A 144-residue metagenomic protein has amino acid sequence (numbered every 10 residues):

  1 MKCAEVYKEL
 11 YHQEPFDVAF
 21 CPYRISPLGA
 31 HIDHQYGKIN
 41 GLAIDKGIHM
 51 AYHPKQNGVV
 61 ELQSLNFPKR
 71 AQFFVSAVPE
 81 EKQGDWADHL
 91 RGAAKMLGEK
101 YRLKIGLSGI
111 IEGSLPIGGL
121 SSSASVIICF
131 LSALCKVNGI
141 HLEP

Functional and structural regions predicted by a protein language model:
M1-A124, I128-P144: ATP-binding N-lobe of GHMP and related small-molecule kinases
